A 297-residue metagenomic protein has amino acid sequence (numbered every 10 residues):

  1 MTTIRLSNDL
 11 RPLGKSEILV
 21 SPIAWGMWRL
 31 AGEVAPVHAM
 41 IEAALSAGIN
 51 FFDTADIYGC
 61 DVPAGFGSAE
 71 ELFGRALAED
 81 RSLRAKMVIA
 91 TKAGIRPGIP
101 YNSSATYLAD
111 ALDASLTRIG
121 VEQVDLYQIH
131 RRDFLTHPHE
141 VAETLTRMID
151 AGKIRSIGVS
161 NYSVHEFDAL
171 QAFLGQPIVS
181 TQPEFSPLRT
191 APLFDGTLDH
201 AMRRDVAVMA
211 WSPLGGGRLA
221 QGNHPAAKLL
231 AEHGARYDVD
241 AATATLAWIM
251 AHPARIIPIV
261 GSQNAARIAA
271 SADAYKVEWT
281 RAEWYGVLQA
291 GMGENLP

Functional and structural regions predicted by a protein language model:
M1-A85: N-terminal binding-site loop/beta-alpha segment at the start of enzyme catalytic domains that lines or forms
S7, R132, T136-P297: Beta/alpha (TIM)-barrel catalytic core signal, keyed to glycine-rich beta->alpha loops juxtaposed to Asp/Glu that bind
G14-E17, L45-S46, G74-K86, L116-G120 (+3 more regions): Acidic (Asp/Glu)-rich catalytic clusters
I18-I23, G48-N50, L83-M87, V121-D125 (+4 more regions): Short, well-ordered coil/turn segments that N-cap beta-strands
W25, T54, T91, L126-I129 (+3 more regions): Conserved beta-strand positions
G26-A35, A93-T106: Active-site mouth loops of central-metabolism enzymes
E33-A44, S103-I119, H165-D168: Short, acidic/polar
L116-L135: Active-site groove signature of glycoside hydrolases
